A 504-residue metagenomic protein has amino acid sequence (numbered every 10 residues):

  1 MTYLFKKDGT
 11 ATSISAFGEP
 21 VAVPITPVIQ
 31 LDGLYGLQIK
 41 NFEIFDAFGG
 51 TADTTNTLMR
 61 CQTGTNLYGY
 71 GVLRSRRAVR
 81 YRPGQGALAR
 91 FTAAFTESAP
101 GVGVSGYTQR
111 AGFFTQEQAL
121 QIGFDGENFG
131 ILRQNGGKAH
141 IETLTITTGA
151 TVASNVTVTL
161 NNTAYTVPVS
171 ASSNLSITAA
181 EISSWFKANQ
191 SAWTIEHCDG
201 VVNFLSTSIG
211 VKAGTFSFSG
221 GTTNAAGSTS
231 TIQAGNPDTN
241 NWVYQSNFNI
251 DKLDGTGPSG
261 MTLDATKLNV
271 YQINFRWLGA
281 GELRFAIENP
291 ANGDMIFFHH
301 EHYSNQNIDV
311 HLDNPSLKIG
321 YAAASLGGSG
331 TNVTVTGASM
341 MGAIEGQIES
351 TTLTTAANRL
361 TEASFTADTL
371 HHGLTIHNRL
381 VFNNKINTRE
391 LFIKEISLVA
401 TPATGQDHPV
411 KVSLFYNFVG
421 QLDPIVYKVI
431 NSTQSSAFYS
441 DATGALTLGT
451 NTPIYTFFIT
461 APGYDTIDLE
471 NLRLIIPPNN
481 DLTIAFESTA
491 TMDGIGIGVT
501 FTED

Functional and structural regions predicted by a protein language model:
T2-G137, N240-F248, E301-K385, Y455-R473: Low-complexity, Ser/Thr/Pro/Gly-rich disordered linker/stalk regions
A47-T54, L120-F124, T157-V158, A192-E196 (+3 more regions): Short, exposed beta-strand/loop patches in secreted or surface proteins that constitute
A78-S98, A343-S488, D493-D504: Beta-rich globular "head" domains
G101-F129, N292-F297, P478-N480, F486-D504: C-terminal interaction-tip segments
L120-D125, E142-L144, F275: Broad, structure-driven detector of short, well-ordered beta-strand segments within folded domains
K138, T143-G220, Q233-P237: Extended, beta-strand-rich, solvent-exposed assembly scaffolds of outer structural proteins
T239-V270: Short, aromatic/His-centered strand-loop micro-motif at the edge of beta-sheets
T266-E282, E288-P290: Localized edge beta-strand/strand-to-loop motifs within extracellular or lumenal beta-rich domains
